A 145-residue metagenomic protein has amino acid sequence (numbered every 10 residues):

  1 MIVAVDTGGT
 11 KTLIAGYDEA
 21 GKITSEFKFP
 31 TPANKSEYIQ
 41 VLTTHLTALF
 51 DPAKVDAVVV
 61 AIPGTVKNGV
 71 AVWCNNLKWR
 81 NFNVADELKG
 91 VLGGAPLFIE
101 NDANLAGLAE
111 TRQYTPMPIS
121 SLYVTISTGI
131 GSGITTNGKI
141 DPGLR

Functional and structural regions predicted by a protein language model:
M1, I23-T24, P52-A53, L97 (+3 more regions): Residue-level detection of beta-strand scaffold positions
I2-I62: Conserved phosphate-binding loops in N-terminal lobes of ATP-dependent enzymes of the actin/Hsp70/sugar-kinase
D6, D102, S127: Active-site glycine-centered loops adjacent to acidic/histidine catalytic or metal-binding residues that shape
T10, P63-V66, S127-G129: Short glycine-rich anion-binding loops that position phosphate/pyrophosphate groups of nucleotides and phosphorylated
K11, I23, A71, I140-D141: Hydrophobic "anchor" residues
A15-E19, E26-K28, K35-Y38, F98 (+1 more regions): Glycine/GP-enriched mid-protein hinge/lid loop-to-helix segment characteristic of carbohydrate kinases
P32, S36-T47, K54-V58, T65-S120: Glycine-rich phosphate-binding loop and adjoining helix at the ATP-binding site of ATP-dependent phosphoryl-transfer
